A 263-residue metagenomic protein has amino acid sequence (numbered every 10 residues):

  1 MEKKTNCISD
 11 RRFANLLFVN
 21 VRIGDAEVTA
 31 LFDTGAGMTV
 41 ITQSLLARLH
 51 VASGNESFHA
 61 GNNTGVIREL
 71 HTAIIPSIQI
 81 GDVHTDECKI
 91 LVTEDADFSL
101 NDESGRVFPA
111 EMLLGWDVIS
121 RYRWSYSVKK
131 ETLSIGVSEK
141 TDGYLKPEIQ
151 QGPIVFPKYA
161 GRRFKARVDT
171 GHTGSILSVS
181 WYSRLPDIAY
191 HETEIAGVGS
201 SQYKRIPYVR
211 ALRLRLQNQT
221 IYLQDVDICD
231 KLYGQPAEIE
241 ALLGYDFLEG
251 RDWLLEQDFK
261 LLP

Functional and structural regions predicted by a protein language model:
M1-P263: Pepsin/retropepsin-fold aspartyl endopeptidases
